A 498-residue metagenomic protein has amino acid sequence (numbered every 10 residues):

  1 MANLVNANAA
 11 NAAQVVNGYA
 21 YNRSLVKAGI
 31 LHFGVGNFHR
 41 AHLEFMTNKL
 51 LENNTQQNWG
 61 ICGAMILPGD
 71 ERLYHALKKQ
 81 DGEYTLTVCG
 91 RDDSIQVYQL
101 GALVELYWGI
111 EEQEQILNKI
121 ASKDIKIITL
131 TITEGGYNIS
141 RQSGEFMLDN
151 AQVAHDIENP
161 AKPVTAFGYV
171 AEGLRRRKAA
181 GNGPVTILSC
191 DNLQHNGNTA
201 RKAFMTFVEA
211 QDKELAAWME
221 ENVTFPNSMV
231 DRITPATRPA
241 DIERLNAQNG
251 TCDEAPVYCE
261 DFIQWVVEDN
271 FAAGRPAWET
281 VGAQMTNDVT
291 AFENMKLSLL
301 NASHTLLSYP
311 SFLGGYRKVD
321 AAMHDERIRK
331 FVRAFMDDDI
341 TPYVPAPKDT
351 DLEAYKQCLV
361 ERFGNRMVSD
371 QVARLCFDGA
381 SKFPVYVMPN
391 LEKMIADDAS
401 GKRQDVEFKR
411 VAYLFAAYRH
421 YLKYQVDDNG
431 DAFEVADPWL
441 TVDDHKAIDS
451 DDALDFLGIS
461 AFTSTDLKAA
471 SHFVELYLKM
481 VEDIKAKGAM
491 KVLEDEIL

Functional and structural regions predicted by a protein language model:
M1-L498: Substrate/ligand-engaging "lid" and interaction regions
